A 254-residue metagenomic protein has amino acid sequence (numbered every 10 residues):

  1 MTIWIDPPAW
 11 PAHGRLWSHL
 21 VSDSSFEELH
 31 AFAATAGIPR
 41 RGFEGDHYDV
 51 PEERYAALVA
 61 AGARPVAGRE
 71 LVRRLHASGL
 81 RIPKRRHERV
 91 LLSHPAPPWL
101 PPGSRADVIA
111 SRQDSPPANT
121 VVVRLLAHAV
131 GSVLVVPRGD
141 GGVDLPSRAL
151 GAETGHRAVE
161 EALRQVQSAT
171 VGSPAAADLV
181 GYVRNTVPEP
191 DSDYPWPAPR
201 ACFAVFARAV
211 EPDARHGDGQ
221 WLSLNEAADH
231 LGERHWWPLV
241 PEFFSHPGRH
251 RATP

Functional and structural regions predicted by a protein language model:
M1-S25: The feature represents the first ordered module of a protein
D23-F43: A short, structured beta-strand/loop element
R41-H47, R148-G151: A short, exposed loop/beta-hairpin motif centered on an aromatic-Gly-Thr core
G45-K84: Short, compact, well-ordered microdomains
V72, L80-V123: Acidic, metal-coordinating catalytic segment for phosphate/diphosphate chemistry, firing primarily on the Nudix
H94, G139-V143, A209-P254: Nudix hydrolase/Nudix homology domain
V122, H128-Q167: Conserved Nudix-box catalytic region and its N-terminal flanking loop in Nudix hydrolases and closely related
V180-G217: Active-site-adjacent beta-strand/loop module that shapes the phosphate/pyrophosphate-binding cleft
